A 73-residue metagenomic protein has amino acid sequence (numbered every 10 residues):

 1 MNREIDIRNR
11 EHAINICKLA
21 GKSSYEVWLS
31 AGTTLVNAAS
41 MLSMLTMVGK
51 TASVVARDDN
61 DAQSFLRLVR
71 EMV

Functional and structural regions predicted by a protein language model:
E4-S30, L42, T46-V48, A56: Compact, glycine-rich, soluble single-domain proteins
R10-E11, T34-L35, N60: Short beta->alpha connector loops
K18, L35-A39, S43, S64: Non-catalytic helical tethers at domain boundaries
W28-A31, E71-V73: Conserved short beta-strand edge segments in small beta-sheet-based binding/regulatory domains
L45-V73: C-terminal structural segments of small proteins and small subunits
